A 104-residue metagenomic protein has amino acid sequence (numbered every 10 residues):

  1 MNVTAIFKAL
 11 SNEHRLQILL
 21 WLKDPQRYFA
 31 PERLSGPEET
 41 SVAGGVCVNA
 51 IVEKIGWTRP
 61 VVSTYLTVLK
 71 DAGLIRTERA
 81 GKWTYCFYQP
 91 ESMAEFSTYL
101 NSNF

Functional and structural regions predicted by a protein language model:
M1-D24, L66, D71-L74: N-terminal leader segment of winged-helix/HTH proteins
N2, N12, N49, N101-N103: Detector for Asparagine
K8, H14-T58, A80, T84-E91: N-terminal helix-turn-helix DNA-binding core of bacterial DNA-binding proteins
T77: Short beta-strand "wing" residues that participate in macromolecule-binding interfaces
M93-F104: Short, Lys/Arg-rich amphipathic alpha-helical interaction segments that bind nucleic acids or acidic protein surfaces
